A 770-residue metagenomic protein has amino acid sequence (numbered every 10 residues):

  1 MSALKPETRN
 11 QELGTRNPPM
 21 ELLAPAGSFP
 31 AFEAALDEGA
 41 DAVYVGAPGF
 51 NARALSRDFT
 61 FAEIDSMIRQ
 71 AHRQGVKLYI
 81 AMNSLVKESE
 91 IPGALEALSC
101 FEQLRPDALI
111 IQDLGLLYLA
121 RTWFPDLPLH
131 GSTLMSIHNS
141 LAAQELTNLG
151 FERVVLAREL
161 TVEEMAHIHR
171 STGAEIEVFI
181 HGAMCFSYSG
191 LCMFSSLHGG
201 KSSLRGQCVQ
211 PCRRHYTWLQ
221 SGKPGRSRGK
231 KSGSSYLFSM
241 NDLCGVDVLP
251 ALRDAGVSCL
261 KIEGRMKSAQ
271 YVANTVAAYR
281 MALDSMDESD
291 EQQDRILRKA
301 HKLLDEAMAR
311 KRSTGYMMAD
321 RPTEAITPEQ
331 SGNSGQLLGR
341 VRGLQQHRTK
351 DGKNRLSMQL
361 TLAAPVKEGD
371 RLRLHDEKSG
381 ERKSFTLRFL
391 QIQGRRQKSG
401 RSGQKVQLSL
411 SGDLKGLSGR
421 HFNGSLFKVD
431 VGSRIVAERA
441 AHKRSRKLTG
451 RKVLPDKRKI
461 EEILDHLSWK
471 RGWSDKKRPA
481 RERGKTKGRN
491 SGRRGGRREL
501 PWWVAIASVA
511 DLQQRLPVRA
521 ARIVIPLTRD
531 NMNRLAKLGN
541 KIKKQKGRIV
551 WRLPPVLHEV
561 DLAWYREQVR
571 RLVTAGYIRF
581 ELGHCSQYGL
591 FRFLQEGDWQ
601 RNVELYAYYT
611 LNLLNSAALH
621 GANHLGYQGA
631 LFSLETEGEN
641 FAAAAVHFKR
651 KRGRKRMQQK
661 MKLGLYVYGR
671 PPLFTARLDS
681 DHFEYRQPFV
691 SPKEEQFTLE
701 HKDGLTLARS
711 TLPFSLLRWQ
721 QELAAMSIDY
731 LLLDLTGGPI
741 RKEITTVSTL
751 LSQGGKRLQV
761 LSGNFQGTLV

Functional and structural regions predicted by a protein language model:
L4, N17-I137, V155-E159, E163-C259 (+1 more regions): Active-site pocket-lining/capping segments in soluble small-molecule metabolic enzymes
L95, N148-F151: Residues lining hydrophobic/aromatic ligand-binding pockets adjacent to catalytic sites
